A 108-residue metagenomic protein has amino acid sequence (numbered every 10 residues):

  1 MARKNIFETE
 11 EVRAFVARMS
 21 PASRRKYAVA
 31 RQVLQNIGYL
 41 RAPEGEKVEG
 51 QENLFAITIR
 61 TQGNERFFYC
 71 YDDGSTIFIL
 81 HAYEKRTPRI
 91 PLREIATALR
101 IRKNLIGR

Functional and structural regions predicted by a protein language model:
M1-N64, D73-I77, E84-R108: Basic, Lys/Arg-enriched alpha-helical interface segments
F68, I79: Short hydrophobic-acidic sequence motifs that mark active-site Asp/Glu residues
